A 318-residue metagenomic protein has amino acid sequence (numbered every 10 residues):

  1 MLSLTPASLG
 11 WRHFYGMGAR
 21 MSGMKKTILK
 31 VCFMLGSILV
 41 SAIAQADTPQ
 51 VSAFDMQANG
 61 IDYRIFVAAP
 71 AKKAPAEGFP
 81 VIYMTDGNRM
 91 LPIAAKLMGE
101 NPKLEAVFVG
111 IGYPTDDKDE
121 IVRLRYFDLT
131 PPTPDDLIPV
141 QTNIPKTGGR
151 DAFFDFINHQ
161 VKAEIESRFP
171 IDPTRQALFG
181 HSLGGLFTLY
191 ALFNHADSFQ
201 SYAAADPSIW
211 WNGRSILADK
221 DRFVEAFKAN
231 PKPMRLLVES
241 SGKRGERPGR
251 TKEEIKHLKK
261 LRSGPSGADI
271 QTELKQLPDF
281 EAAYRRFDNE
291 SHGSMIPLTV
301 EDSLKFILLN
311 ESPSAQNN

Functional and structural regions predicted by a protein language model:
T5-A7, A19, T27: Ala/Thr-enriched low-complexity intrinsically disordered regions
F14-Y15, F33: Aromatic (phenylalanine/tyrosine) cluster motif
Y15-M17, M21, S41: Intrinsically disordered, low-complexity segments enriched in serine/threonine/proline/glycine and often basic
S22-C32: Bacterial N-terminal signal peptides that target proteins for export
C32-S41: Bacterial N-terminal signal peptides
A42-A46: Sec/Tat signal peptide C-region and signal peptidase I cleavage site
D47-N318: Non-catalytic cap/lid and distal C-terminal segments of serine-dependent acyl enzymes
